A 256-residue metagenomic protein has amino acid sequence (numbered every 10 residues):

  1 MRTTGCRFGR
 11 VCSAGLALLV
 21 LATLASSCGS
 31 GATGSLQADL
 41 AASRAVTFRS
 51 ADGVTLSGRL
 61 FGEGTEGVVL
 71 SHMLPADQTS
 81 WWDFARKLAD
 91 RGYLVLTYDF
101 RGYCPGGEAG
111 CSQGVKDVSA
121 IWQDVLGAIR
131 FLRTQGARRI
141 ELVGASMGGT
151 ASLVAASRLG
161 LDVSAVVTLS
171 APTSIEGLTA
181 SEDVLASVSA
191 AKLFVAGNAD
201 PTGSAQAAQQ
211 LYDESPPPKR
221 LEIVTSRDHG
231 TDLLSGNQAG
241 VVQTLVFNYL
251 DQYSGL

Functional and structural regions predicted by a protein language model:
A32-F61: N-terminal cap/lid segment of alpha/beta-hydrolase-fold proteins
G64-T65, H72-A76: Active-site glycine-rich loops that stabilize anionic/oxyanionic intermediates across multiple enzyme folds
L74-R86, Q206: The serine-hydrolase catalytic nucleophile loop
L88-A109: Conserved alpha/beta-hydrolase
G114-Q135: Alpha/beta-hydrolase active-site loop
R130-S187: Primarily recognizes the serine-hydrolase "nucleophile elbow" in alpha/beta-hydrolase and SGNH/GDSL folds
V188, F194-A196: Short beta-strand/loop motif that positions the catalytic acidic residue of the alpha/beta-hydrolase fold
E214-T231: Catalytic histidine neighborhood in serine/cysteine hydrolases with alpha/beta-hydrolase-type architecture
